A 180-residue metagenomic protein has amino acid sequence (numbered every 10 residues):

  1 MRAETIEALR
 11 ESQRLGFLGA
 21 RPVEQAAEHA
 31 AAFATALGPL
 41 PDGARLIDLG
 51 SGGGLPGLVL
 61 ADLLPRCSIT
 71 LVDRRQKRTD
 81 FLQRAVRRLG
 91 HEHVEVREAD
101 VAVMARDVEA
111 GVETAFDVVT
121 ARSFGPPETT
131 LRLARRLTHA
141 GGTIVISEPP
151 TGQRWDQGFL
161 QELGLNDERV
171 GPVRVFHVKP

Functional and structural regions predicted by a protein language model:
M1-I47, K77-V94: Class I SAM-dependent transferase core
A31, L58, R132: Active-site phosphate/pyrophosphate- and oxyanion-stabilizing loops and adjacent acidic/basic residues in soluble
A36, V59-P65: Alpha-helix C-terminal capping segments
D48-L49, D73: Short acidic/polar alpha-helix capping motifs at helix-coil junctions
G50-G54: Class I SAM-dependent methyltransferase "Motif I" SAM/SAH-binding loop
L55, L64-T70, R74-P180: S-adenosylmethionine
